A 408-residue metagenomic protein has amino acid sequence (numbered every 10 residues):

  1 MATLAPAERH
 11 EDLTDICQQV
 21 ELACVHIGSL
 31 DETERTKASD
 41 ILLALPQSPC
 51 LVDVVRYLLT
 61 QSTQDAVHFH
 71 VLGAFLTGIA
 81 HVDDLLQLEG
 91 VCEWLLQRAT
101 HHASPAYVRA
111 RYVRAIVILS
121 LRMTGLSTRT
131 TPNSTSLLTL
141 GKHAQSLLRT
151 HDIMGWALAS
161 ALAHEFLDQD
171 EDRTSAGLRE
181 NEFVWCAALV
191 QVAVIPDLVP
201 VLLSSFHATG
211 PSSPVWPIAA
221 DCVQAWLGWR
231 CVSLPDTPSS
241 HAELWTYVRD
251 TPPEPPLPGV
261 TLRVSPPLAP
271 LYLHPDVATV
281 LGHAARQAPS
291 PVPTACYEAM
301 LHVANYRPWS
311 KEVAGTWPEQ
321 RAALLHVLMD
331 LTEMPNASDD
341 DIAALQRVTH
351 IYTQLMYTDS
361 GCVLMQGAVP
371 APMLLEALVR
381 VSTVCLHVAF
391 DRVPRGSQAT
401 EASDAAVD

Functional and structural regions predicted by a protein language model:
M1-T60, L189, S204: N-terminal "cap/leader" segments of large eukaryotic alpha-helical scaffolds
P6-I16, I27-D31, A44, Q64 (+8 more regions): Amphipathic alpha-helical protein-protein interaction segments
I16-T36, D65-A80, R109-V113, D152-F183 (+4 more regions): HEAT-repeat alpha-solenoid elements in large eukaryotic scaffold proteins
T33, K37, P49-V54, A66-G73 (+5 more regions): Generic alpha-helix structural propensity
A44-Q47, Y57-Q61, G73-H81, Q97 (+18 more regions): Positions within ordered alpha-helical repeat solenoids
Q47-L58, L86-A103, T130-I153, R179-T209 (+4 more regions): Amphipathic alpha-helical segments within extended alpha-helical solenoids and repeat-rich scaffolds in large
T63-V67, A80-E89, T100-V113, V117-T139 (+5 more regions): Alpha-helix boundary/capping segments in eukaryotic regulatory proteins
T400-V407: Short, intrinsically disordered, charge-balanced linker/junction segments flanking boundaries in proteins
